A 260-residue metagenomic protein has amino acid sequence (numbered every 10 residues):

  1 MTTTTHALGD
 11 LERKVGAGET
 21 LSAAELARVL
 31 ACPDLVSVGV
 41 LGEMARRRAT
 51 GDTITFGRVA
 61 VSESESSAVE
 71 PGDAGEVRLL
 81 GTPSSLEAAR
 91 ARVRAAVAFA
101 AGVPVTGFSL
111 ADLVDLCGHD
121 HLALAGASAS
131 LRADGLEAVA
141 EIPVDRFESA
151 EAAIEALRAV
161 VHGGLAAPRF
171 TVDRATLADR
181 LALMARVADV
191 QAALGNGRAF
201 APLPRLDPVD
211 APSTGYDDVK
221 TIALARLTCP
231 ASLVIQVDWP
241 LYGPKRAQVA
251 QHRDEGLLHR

Functional and structural regions predicted by a protein language model:
M1-L80, R92: Flexible, acidic/Gly-rich N-terminal and inter-domain linker regions that tether and position cofactor-handling modules
G18, G42, V187, A225 (+1 more regions): Conserved, mostly hydrophobic/aromatic
A23-L26, A49, T53-A60, V219-R260: C-terminal accessory regions of radical SAM enzymes
L30-P33, P83-S85, R146, T176 (+1 more regions): Short, glycine-rich nucleotide/cofactor-binding loops
S62-E65, S84-L86, V114-D120, L241-K245: Short, internal active-site loops enriched in acidic
G75-R78, V139-A140, A201, H259: Conserved beta-strand positions in the central sheet of alpha/beta enzyme cores
A91-D115, H119-A211, D217-L241: Conserved C-terminal portion of the radical SAM core fold that forms the substrate/S-adenosylmethionine-binding
